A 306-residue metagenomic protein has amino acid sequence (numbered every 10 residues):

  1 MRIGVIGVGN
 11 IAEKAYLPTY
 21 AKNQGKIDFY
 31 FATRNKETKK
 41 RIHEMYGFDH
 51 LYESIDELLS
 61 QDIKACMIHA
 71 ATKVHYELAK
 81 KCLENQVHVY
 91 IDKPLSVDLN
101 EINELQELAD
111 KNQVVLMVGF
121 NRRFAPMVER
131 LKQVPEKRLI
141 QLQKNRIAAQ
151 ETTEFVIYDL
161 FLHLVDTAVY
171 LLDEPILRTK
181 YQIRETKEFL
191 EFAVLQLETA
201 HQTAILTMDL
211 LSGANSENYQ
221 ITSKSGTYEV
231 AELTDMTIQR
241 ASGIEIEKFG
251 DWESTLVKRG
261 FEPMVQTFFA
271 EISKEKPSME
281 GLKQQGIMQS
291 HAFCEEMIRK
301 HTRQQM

Functional and structural regions predicted by a protein language model:
M1-Y46, F269: N-terminal Rossmann-like dinucleotide-binding module
A12, I91, L116-V118, V230: Hydrophobic residues in well-ordered beta-strands that form the structural core
Y30, H50, A65, L139 (+1 more regions): Short, Asp-centered acidic motifs that coordinate Mg2+ and/or phosphate in catalytic or ligand-binding sites
Y46-Y90, P94-Q106: Beta-loop-alpha module in the N-terminal Rossmann-like domain of NAD(P)-dependent dehydrogenases, especially those
E57, A65-M67, V114, T267-M306: C-terminal helix-rich "cap/oligomerization" subdomain common to oxidoreductases
S96-A148: A contiguous active-site-proximal alpha/beta segment in oxidoreductase catalytic domains
A148-N215: Rossmann-like dinucleotide-binding domain that binds NAD(P)(H)
H201-Q266: NAD(P)-dinucleotide binding in Rossmann-like oxidoreductases
